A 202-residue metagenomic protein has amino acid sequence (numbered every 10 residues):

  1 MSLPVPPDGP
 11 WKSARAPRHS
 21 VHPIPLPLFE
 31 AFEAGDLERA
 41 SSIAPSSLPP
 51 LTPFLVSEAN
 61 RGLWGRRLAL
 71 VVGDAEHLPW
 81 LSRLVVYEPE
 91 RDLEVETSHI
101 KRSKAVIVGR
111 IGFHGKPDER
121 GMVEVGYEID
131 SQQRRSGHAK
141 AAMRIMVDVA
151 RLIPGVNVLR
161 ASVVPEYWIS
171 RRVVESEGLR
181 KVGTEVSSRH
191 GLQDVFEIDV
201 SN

Functional and structural regions predicted by a protein language model:
M1-E124, I129-Q132, D148-I153, E166 (+1 more regions): GNAT-family acyltransferases
S136, K140, R144, P165-G183: Conserved active-site alpha-helix within GNAT-family acetyltransferase domains
L159-V163: Conserved hydrophobic beta-strand within the GNAT/NAT acetyltransferase core sheet that lines the active-site cleft
